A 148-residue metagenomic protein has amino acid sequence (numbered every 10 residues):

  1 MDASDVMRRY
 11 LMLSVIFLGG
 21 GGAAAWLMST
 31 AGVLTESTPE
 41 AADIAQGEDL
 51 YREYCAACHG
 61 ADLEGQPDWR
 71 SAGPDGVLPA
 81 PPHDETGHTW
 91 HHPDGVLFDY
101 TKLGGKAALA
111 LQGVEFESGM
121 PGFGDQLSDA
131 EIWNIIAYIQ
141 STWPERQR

Functional and structural regions predicted by a protein language model:
M1-R8: N-terminal positive-inside, membrane-proximal cytosolic segments immediately preceding the first
D5, A45-A56, D84-P93: Short charge-dense sequence patches
M7, E40-D43, P93, S128 (+1 more regions): General structural signal for secondary-structure boundaries
L11-W26: Hydrophobic membrane-insertion alpha-helices, especially the h-region of bacterial N-terminal signal peptides
A25-Y51: Electrostatic cytochrome c docking/interface patches
A42, E48-P79, L103-V114, S141-R148: Periplasmic/extracellular electron-transfer cofactor-ligation site, primarily the c-type cytochrome heme-c attachment
A72-Q140: Extracytoplasmic electron-transfer domains, predominantly the class I c-type cytochrome c fold
